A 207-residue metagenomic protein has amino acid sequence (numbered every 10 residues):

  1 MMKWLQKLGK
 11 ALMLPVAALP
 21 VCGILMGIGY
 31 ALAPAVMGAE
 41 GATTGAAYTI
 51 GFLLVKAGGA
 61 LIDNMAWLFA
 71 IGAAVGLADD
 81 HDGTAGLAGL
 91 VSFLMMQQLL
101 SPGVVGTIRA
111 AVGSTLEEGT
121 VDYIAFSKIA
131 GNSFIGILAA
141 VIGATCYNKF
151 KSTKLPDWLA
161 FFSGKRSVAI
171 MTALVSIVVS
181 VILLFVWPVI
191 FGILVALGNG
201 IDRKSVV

Functional and structural regions predicted by a protein language model:
M2-S163: Early transmembrane hairpin of solute transport permeases
A73, D80, G192-R203: Alpha-helical membrane-embedding segments and immediately adjacent membrane-interface amphipathic helices
M95, V141-T145, S167, V195-D202: Alpha-helical transmembrane segments and their membrane-interface exit regions
A110-E117, V181-L183, A196-G198: Short alpha-helical linear motifs
I142-W158, L174, I182-L194: Juxtamembrane interface elements at the cytosolic ends of transmembrane helices in multi-pass membrane proteins
R166-V175: Small-residue-rich segments of transmembrane alpha-helices in multi-pass membrane proteins, especially helix faces
V206: Conserved small/polar residues in nucleotide/adenosyl-binding loops
